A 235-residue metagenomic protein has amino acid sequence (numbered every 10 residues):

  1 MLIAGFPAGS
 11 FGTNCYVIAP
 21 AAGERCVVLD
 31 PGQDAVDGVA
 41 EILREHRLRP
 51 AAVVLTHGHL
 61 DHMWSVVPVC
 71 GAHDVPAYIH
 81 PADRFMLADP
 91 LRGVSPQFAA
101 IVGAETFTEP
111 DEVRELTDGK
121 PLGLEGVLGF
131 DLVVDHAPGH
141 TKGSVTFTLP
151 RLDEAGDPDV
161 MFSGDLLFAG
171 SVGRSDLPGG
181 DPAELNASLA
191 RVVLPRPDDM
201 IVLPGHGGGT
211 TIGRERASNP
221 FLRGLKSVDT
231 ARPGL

Functional and structural regions predicted by a protein language model:
M1-H46, T146-F162: Conserved beta-strand hairpin/beta-sheet module of binuclear metal-dependent hydrolase folds, prominently
F6-P7, D111-V113, H136-H140: Short Gly/Pro-enriched turn/cap motifs at secondary-structure boundaries
E24, D34, G93-F98, V127-L235: Metallo-beta-lactamase
C26-L29, A52-L55, V134-H136: Short catalytic-loop micro-motif centered on adjacent basic/acidic residues
D34-F130, A217-L225: Active-site HxH/HxHxD metal-binding segment of metal-dependent hydrolases
